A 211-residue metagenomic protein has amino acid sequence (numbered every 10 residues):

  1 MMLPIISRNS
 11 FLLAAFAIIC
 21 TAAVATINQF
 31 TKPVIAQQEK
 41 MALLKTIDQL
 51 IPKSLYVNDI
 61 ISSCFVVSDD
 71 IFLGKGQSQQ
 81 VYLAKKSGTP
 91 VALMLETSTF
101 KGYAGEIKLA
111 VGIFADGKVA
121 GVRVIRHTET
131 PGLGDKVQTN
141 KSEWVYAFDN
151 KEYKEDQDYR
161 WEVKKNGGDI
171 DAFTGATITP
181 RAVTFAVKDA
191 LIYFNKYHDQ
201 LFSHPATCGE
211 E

Functional and structural regions predicted by a protein language model:
M2-E211: Flexible, solvent-exposed loop/hinge segments and secondary-structure transition points
